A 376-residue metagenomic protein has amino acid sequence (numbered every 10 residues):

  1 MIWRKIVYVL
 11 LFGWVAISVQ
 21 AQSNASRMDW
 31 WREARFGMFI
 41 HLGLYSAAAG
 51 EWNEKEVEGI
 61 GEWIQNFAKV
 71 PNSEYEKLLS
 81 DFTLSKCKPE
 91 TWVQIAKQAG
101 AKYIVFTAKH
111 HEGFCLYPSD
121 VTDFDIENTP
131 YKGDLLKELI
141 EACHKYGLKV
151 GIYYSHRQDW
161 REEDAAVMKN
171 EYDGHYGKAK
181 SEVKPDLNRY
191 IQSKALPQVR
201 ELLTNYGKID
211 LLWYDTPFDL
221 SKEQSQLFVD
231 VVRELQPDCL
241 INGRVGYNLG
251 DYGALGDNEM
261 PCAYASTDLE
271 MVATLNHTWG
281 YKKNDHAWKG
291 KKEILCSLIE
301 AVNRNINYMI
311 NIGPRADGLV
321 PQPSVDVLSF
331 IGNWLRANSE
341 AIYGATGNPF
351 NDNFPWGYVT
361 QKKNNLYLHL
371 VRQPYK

Functional and structural regions predicted by a protein language model:
M1-S23: Bacterial Sec-dependent N-terminal signal peptides
Q22-K376: Mature catalytic domains of secreted/periplasmic carbohydrate-active enzymes
